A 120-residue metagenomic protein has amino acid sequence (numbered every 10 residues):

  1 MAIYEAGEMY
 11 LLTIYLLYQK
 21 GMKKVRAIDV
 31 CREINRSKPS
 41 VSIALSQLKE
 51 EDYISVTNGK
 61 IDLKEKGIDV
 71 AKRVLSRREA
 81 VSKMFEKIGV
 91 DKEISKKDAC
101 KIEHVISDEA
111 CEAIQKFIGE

Functional and structural regions predicted by a protein language model:
A2-R36: N-terminal helix-turn-helix DNA-binding core of bacterial DNA-binding proteins
A6-Y10, R77, A110: N-terminal positioning helix adjacent to the helix-turn-helix/winged-helix DNA-binding module
Y10, V30, V41-K49: Basic amphipathic alpha-helical segments that dock to polyanions
E33, V70, K87: Residues within the alpha-helical elements of helix-turn-helix
P39, E93: Key DNA-contact positions within bacterial/archaeal DNA-binding proteins
K49-G59: A short, conserved structural fragment
G59-R77: Basic, amphipathic "hinge/linker" alpha-helix immediately C-terminal to the N-terminal HTH DNA-binding motif
K97-E120: C-terminal regulatory/oligomerization modules of transcriptional regulators
